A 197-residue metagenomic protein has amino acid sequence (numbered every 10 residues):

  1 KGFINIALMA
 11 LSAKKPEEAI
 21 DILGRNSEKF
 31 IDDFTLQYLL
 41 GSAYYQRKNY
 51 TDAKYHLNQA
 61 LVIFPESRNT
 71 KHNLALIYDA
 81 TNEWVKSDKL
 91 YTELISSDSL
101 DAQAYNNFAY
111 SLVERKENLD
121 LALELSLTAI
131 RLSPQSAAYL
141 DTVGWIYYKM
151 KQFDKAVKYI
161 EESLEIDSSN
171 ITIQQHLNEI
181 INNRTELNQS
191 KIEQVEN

Functional and structural regions predicted by a protein language model:
K1, D33-T35, R68-N69, A102-Q103 (+2 more regions): Helix-start (N-cap) detector for alpha-helical repeat units in TPR-like alpha-solenoids, especially tetratricopeptide
N5, L39, N73, N107-F108 (+2 more regions): Canonical tetratricopeptide repeat
L8, S42, L76, Y110-S111 (+2 more regions): Residue-level recognition of tetratricopeptide repeat
S12-A13, Q46-R47, A80-T81, E114-R115 (+2 more regions): Register position in tetratricopeptide repeats
F30-I31, P65, S99, P134 (+1 more regions): Short coil turns that delineate tetratricopeptide repeat
